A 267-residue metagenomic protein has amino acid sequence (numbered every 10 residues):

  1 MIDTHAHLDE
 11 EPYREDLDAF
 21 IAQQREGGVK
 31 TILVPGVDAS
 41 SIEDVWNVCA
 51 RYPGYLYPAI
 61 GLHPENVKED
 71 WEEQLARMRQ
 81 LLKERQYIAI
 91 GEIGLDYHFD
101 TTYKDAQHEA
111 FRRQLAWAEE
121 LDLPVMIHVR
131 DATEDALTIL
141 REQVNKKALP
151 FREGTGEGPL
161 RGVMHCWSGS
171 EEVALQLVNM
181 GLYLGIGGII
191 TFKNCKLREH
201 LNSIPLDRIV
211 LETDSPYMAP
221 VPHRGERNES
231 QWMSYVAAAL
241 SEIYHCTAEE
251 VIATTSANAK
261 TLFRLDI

Functional and structural regions predicted by a protein language model:
M1-I267: Mid-domain alpha/beta scaffold segments of enzyme catalytic cores
